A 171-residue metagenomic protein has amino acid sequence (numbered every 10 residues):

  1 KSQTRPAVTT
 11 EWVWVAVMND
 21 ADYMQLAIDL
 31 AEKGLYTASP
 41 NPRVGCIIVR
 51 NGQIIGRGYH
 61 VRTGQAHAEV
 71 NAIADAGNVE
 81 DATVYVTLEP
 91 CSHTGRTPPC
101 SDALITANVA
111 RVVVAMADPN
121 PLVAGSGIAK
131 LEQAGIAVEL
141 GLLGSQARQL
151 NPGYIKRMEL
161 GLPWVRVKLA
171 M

Functional and structural regions predicted by a protein language model:
A7-V8: Short, low-complexity intrinsically disordered segments enriched in A/P/G/S/L with frequent Arg, especially at protein
W12-W14: Tryptophan (W) side chains
V17-L26, G135-L143: Short, compositionally biased leader-like segments
D20-S39: Short, basic/aromatic recognition patches
A38, I136-M171: N-terminal nucleotide/polyanion-binding subdomain common to many enzyme families
P42-V44, I55, R166: Short loop/turn microsegments at loop-to-beta-strand junctions
I48-Q149: Zn2+-dependent cytidine deaminase-like catalytic core
